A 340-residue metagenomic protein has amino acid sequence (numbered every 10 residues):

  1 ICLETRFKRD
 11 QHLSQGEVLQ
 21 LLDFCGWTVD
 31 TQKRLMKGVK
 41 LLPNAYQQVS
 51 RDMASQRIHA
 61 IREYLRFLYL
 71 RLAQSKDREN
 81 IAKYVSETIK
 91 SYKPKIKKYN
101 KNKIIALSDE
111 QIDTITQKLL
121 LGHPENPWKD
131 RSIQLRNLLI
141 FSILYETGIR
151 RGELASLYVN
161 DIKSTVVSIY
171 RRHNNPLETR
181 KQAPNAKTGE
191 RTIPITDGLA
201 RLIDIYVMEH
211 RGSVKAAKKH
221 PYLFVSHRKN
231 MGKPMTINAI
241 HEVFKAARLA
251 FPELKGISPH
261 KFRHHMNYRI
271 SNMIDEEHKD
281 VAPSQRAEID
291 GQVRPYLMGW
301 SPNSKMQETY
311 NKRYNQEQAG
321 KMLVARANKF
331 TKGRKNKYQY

Functional and structural regions predicted by a protein language model:
I1-K98, G122-P127: N-terminal core-binding DNA-recognition domain of tyrosine recombinases/integrases
L70-Q74, L144-V166: Short, charged phosphate-coordinating catalytic segments
P94-L120, T179-D197, K215-H220: DNA breakage-rejoining catalytic core of tyrosine-based enzymes
Q117-R151: Basic, Lys/Arg- and aromatic-enriched nucleic-acid-binding interface segment
N126-P127, H241-Y296, W300-S304: Short, basic (Lys/Arg/His-rich) helix/loop patches that form interaction surfaces in the mid-to-C-terminal regions
S156-R201: Conserved tyrosine-mediated DNA breakage-rejoining catalytic core shared by Y-recombinases
D197-G256, N272-M273: Active-site/catalytic core of tyrosine-dependent DNA strand-transfer enzymes
Y296-K329: Catalytic-site neighborhood detector that most strongly recognizes the C-terminal catalytic loop/helix of tyrosine
